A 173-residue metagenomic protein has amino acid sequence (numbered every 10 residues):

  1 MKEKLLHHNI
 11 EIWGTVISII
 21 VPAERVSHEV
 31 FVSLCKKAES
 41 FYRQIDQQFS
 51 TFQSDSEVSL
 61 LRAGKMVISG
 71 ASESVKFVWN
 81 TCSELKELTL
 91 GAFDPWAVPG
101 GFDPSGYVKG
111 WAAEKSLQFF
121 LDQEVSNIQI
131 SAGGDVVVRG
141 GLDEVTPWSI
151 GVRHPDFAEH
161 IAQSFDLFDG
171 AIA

Functional and structural regions predicted by a protein language model:
M1-A173: Mature catalytic core of soluble alpha/beta enzymes
